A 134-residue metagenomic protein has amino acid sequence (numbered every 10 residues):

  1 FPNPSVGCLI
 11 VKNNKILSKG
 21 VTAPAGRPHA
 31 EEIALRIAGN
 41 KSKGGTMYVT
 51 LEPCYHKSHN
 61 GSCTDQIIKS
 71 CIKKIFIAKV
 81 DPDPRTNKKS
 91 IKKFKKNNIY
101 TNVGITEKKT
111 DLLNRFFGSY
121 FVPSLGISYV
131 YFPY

Functional and structural regions predicted by a protein language model:
F1-N3, E52, F132: Hydrophobic alpha-helix-in-membranes signature
F1-V6, K43: Acidic, glycine-enriched active-site microenvironments
S5-C8, I127: Short glycine-rich loop/turn motifs
C8-K12, F132-Y134: Short conserved beta-strand segments at catalytic cores or DNA/RNA-binding microdomains of nucleic-acid binding
I10-K109: Zn2+-dependent cytidine deaminase-like catalytic core
I99-Y100, G104-Y134: N-terminal nucleotide/polyanion-binding subdomain common to many enzyme families
